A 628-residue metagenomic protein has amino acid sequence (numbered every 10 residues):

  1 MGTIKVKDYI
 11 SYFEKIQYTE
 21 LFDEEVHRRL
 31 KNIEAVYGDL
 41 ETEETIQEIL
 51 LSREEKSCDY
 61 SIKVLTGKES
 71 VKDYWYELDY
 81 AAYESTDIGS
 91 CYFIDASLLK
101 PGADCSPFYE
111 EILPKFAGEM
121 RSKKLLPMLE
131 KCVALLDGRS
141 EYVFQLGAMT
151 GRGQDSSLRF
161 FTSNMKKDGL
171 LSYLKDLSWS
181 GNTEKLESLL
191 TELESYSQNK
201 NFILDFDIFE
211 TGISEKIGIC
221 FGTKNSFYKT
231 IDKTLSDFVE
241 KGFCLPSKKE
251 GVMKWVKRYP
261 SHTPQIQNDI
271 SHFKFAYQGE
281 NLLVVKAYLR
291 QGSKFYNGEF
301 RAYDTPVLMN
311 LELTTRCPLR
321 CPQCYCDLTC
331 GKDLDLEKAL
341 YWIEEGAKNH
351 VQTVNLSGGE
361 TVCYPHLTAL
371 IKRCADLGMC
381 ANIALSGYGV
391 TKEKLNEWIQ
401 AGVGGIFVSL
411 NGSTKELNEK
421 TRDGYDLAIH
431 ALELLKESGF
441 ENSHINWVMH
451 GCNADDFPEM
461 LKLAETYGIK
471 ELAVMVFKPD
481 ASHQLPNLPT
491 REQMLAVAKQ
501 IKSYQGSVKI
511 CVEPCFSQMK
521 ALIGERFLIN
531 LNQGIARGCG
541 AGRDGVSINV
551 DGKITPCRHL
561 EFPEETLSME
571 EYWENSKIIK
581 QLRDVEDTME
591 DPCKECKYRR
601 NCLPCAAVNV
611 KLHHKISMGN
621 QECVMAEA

Functional and structural regions predicted by a protein language model:
G2-G298: Structured alpha/beta or helical-core interaction and ligand-binding surfaces enriched in interleaved
L158, I217-I219, M309-L311, V354 (+5 more regions): Hydrophobic faces of well-ordered beta-strands that scaffold small-molecule active sites in alpha/beta enzyme cores
Y296-F300, I554, R558-A628: Flexible mid-to-C-terminal extensions adjoining Fe-S/redox cofactors in radical SAM and related proteins
E299-G404: Conserved alpha-helical substructure of the radical SAM core
R316, R320, C324-D327, G542 (+4 more regions): Cys/His-rich metal-chelating microdomains
R320, H350-V351, G402, G439 (+3 more regions): Short loop/turn motifs at secondary-structure junctions
D327, S357, S409, M475 (+1 more regions): Conserved residues at the C-terminal ends of beta-strands
N396, Q400-G405, S409-T555, H559-L567: Radical SAM enzyme [4Fe-4S]-AdoMet core and its adjacent flexible, acidic and glycine-rich loops/tails across
